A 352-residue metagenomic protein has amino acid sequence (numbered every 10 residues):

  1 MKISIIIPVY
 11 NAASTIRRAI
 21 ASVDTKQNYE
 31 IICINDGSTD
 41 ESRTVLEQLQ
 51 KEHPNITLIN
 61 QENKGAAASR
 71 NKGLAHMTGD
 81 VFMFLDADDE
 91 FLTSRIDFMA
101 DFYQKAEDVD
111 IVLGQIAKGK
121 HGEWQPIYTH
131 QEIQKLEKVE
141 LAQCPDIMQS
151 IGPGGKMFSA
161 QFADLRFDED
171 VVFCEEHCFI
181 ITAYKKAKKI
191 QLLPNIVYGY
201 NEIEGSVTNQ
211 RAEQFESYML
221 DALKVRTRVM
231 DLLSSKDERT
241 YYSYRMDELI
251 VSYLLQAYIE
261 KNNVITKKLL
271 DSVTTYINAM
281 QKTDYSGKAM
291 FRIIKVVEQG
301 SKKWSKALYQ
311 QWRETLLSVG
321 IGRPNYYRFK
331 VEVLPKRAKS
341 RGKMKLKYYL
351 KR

Functional and structural regions predicted by a protein language model:
I7, N28-G37, T57-E62, D86-A87: Short beta-strand/loop segment that forms part of the nucleotide-sugar
N11-Q27: Short, well-formed alpha-helical segments that are part of the catalytic scaffolds of diverse glycosyltransferases
S22, N35-V45: A conserved acidic beta->alpha catalytic loop
Q61-M77: Glycine-rich, basic loop-to-helix element that forms the pyrophosphate-binding segment of sugar-nucleotide handling
A66, A87-S217, L223, L232-S234 (+1 more regions): Donor-binding/catalytic cores of nucleotide-activated saccharide and glycerol-phosphate transferases/polymerases
F82: Short aromatic/hydrophobic "clamp" motif used to bind/position activated sugar donors
V197-I203, Q210-R239, E248, S252-M280: Catalytic core of nucleotide-sugar-dependent glycosyltransferases
E260-R352: Membrane-interface aromatic/basic loop that binds lipid-linked glycans or pyrophosphate carriers, typified by
